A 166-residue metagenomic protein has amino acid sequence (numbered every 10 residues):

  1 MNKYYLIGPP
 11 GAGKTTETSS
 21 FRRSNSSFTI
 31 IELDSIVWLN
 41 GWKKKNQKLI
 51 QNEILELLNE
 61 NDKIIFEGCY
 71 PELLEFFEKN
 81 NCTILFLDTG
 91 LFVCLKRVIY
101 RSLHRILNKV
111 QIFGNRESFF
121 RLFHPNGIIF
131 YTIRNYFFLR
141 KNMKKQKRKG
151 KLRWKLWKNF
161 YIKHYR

Functional and structural regions predicted by a protein language model:
L6: Hydrophobic anchor at the beta1->P-loop junction of P-loop NTPases
P10: The conserved Walker
T15: Walker A/P-loop
T18-K63: Conserved substrate/cofactor phosphate-moiety recognition/catalytic segment in nucleotide-dependent phosphotransferases
N80-S102: Conserved phosphate-donor/acceptor-positioning beta-strand/loop module used by diverse small-molecule
N108-R116: C-terminal regulatory/interaction module of P-loop NTP-utilizing enzymes
N115-I133: Short glycine/proline- and acidic residue-enriched helix-loop micro-motifs that form flexible lids or anion-recognition
F130-R166: NTP-dependent small-molecule kinase module
